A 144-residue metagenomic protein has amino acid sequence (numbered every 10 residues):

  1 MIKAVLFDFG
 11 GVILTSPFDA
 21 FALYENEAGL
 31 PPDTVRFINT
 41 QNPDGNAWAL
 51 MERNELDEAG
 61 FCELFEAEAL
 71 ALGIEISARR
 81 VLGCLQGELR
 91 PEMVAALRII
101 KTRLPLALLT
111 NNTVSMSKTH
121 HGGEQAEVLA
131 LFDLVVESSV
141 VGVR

Functional and structural regions predicted by a protein language model:
I2-V94, T102, T113-S117: N-terminal helical cap/lid subdomain that shapes the substrate entry/recognition surface in HAD-like hydrolases
V94-R98, Q125: Short amphipathic alpha-helical segments and helix-helix/interface helices
I100-T102, V128: Short, structurally constrained coil/turn elements that cap an alpha-helix or connect an alpha-helix to the following
T110: Short beta-strand/turn micro-motifs composed of small residues that flank or help shape donor/cofactor-binding pockets
V114-R144: Substrate-recognition "cap/lid" segment bordering the active-site pocket of phosphatases
